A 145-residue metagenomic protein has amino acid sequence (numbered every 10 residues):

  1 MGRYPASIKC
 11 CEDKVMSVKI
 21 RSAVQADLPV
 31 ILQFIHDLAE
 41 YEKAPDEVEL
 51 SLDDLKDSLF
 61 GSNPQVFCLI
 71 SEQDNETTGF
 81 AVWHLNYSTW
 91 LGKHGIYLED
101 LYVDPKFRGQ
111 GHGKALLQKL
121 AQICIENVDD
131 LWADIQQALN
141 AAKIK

Functional and structural regions predicted by a protein language model:
K19-I31: A short beta-loop-alpha structural element at the N-terminal edge of CoA-dependent acyl/N-acetyltransferase catalytic
L32, H36-D57: Conserved GNAT-fold acetyl-CoA-binding loop/helix
D57-I70: A short helix-loop-beta-strand connector motif used in the catalytic cores of GNAT acetyltransferases and, in some
I70, E76-L85: Conserved beta-strand in the GNAT
K93-P105: Conserved acetyl-CoA binding element of GNAT-fold acetyltransferases
F107, G111-K119: Conserved acetyl-CoA pyrophosphate-binding loop and the N-cap/start of the following alpha-helix in GNAT-like
L117, I125-Q136: Conserved GNAT acetyl-CoA-binding A-motif
